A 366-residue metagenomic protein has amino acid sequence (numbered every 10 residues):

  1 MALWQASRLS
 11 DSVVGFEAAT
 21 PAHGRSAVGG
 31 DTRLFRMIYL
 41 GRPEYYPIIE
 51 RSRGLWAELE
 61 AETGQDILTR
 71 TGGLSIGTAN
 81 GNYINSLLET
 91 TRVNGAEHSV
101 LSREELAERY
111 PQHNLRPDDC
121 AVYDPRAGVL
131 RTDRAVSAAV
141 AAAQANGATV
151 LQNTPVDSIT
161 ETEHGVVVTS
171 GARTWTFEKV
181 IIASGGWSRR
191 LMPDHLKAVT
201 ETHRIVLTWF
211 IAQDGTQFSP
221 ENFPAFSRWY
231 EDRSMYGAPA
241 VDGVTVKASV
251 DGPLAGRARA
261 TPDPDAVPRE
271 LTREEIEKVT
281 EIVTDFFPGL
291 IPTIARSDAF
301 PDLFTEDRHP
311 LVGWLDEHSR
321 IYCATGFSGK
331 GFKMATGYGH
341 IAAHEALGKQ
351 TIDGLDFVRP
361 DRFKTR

Functional and structural regions predicted by a protein language model:
L3-S10, G64-T69, T174-W175, K179 (+1 more regions): Active-site substrate-recognition segment that forms the wall of the catalytic cavity or substrate channel
S7-V28: Glycine-rich FAD pyrophosphate-binding loop
T32-R109, S234-M235: Dinucleotide-binding Rossmann-like beta1-alpha1 core, especially the glycine-rich loop that anchors the ADP
E58, T78-N146, L151-Q152, S158-T162: Flavin (FAD/FMN) cofactor-binding and adjacent substrate-gating region of FAD-dependent oxidoreductase domains
A121-A141, G185-W187, E275-I282, G331 (+1 more regions): Mid-domain beta-loop-alpha active-site segment that forms a flexible, acidic cofactor/metal-binding surface
L130-T216: Predominantly flavin-linked oxidoreductase catalytic cores and closely associated redox partners
K278-R366: C-terminal catalytic lobe of FAD-dependent flavoproteins
